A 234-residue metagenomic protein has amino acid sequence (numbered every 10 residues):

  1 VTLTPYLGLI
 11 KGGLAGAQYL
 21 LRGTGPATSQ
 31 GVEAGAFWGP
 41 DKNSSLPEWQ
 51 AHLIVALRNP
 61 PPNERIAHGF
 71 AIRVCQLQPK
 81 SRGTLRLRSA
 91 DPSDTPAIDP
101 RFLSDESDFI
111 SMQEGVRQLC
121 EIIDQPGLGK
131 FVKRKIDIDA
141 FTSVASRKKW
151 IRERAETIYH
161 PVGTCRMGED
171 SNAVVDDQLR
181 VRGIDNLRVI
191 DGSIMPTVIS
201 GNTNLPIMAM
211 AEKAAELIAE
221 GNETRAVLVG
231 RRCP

Functional and structural regions predicted by a protein language model:
V1-I66, E121-P126, V144, E153 (+2 more regions): Mid-to-C-terminal "cap/lid" subdomains and adjacent gly/pro-rich loops that border and regulate access to redox
V1-T2, D41, F70-L128, K148-P234: C-terminal structured subdomain/cap of oxidoreductase catalytic cores
L128-A140: Short acidic alpha-helical/loop segments enriched in Asp/Glu that coordinate divalent cations
D137-K149: An alpha-helix initiation/capping motif
